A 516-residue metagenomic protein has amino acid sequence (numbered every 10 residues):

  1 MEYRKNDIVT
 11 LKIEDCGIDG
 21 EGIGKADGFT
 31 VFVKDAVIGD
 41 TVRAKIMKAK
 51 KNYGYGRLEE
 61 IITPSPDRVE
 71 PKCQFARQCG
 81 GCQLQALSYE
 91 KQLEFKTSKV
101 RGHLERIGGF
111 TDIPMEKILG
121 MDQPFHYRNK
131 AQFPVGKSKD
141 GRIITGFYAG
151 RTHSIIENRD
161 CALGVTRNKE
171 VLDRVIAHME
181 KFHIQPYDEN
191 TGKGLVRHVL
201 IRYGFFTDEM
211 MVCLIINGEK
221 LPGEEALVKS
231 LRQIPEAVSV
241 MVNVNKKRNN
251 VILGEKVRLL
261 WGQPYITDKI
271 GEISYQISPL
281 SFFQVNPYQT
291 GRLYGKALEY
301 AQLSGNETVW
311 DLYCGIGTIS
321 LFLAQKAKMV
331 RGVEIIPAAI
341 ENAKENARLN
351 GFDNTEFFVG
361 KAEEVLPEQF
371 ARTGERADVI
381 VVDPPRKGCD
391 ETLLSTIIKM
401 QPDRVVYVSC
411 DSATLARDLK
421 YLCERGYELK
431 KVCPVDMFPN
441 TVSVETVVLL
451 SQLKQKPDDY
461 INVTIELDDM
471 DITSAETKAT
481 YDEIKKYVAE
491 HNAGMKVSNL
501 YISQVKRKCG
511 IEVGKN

Functional and structural regions predicted by a protein language model:
M1-P71, F75, F357, E364: Terminal RNA-binding accessory module
E2-T10, I18, P222-T473: Rossmann-like S-adenosyl-L-methionine
G22-D27, G146-A149, C213-I215, A343: Short, acidic/hydrophobic/Gly-rich beta-strand patch recurrent on exposed beta strands that often constitutes part
E59-P71, R77-P186, F206, L221: Extended interfacial segments that mediate partner engagement and assembly in macromolecular machines
E116-P124, E189-N190, V196-H198, R202 (+1 more regions): Short, solvent-exposed loop/turn elements at beta->coil junctions and helix N-caps that rim active or binding pockets
I201, D208-N217, S274-S278, V379: Short, aliphatic-rich beta-strand segments
T480-N492, S503-C509: DNA-recognition alpha helix
V513-N516: Short Lys/Arg-enriched helix C-cap and helix-to-coil transition segments that create basic nucleic-acid-contact patches
